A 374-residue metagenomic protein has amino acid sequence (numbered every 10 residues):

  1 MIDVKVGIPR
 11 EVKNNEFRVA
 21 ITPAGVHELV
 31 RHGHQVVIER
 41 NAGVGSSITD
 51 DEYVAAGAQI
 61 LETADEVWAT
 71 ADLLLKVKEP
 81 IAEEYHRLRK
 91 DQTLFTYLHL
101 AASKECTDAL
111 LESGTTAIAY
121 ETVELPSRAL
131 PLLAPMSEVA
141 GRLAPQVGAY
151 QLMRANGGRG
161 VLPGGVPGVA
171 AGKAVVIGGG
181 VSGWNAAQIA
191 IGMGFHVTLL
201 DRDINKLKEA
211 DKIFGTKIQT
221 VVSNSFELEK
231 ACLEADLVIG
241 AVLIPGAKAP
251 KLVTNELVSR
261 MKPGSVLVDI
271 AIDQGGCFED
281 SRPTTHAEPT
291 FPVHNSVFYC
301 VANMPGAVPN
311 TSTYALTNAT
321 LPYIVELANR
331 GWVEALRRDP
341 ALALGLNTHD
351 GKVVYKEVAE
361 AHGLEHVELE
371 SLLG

Functional and structural regions predicted by a protein language model:
M1, E66-W68, H86-R89, A109 (+7 more regions): Solvent-exposed alpha-helices and their adjacent loops that cap or buttress functional pockets in soluble metabolic
I2-K5, E11, P80-K173, V301-N303: Glycine/serine-rich phosphate-binding loop and adjoining beta1-alpha1 elements at the start of nucleotide-handling
I2-S113: An N-terminal-biased, well-structured beta-alpha scaffold segment characteristic of Rossmann-like dinucleotide-binding
P9-I48, A155-G240, T290: Glycine-rich phosphate/diphosphate-binding loop of Rossmann-like nucleotide-binding domains
D72, K78-E79, L98-H99, N224 (+3 more regions): Short glycine-/small-residue-rich Rossmann-like dinucleotide-binding loops
E121-L162, A171, I272, C277-G374: Adenosine-phosphate binding glycine-rich loop
K212-N295: Rossmann-like adenosine-cofactor binding region
